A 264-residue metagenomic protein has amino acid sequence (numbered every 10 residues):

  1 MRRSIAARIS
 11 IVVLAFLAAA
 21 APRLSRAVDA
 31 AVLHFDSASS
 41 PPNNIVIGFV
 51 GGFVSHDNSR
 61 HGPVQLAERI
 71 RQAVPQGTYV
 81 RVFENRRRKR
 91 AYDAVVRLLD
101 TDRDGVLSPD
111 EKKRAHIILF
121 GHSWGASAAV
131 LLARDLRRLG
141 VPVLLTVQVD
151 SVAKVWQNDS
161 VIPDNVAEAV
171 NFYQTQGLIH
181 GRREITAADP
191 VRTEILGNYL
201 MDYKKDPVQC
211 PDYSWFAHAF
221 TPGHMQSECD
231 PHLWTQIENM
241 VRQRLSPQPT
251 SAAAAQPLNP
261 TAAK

Functional and structural regions predicted by a protein language model:
R2-S10: Bacterial N-terminal signal peptides that target proteins for export
S10-A19: Bacterial N-terminal signal peptides
S25-A30: Boundary at the C-terminal end of the N-terminal hydrophobic targeting segment
F35-A115, A219: Active-site catalytic motif of lipid deacylating hydrolases and related acyltransferases
S55-P63, R88, Y92, G121-A129 (+3 more regions): Solvent-exposed, acidic/flexible segments
L66, I70, V95-A187: Serine-dependent carboxylesterase/thioesterase catalytic core of lipase-like alpha/beta-hydrolase/SGNH enzymes
D164-K264: C-terminal catalytic-base region of ester-bond hydrolases, centering on the histidine of the charge-relay
